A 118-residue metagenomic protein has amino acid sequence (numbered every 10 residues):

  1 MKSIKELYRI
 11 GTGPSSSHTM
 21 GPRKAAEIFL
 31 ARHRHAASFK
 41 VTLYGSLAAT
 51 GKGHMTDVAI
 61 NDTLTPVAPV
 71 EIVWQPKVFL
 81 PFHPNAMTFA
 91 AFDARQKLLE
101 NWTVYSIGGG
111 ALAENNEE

Functional and structural regions predicted by a protein language model:
M1-I10, K40: Short, hydrophobic/aliphatic alpha-helical segments
S3, S15-S17, S106: Short linear Ser/Thr-Pro motifs
Y8-A26: Conserved phosphate/anionic-ligand binding catalytic regions in large, soluble enzymes, centered on
G21, G45, G51, M55 (+1 more regions): Glycine-centered flexibility motif
P22-F29, I60, L64: Buried hydrophobic packing segments
F29-K40: Phosphate-handling active-site elements
S38-Q75, P84: A structural-propensity feature for long, helix-poor, extended segments
V70-E118: C-terminal regulatory domains involved in ligand/effector binding and gene-expression control
